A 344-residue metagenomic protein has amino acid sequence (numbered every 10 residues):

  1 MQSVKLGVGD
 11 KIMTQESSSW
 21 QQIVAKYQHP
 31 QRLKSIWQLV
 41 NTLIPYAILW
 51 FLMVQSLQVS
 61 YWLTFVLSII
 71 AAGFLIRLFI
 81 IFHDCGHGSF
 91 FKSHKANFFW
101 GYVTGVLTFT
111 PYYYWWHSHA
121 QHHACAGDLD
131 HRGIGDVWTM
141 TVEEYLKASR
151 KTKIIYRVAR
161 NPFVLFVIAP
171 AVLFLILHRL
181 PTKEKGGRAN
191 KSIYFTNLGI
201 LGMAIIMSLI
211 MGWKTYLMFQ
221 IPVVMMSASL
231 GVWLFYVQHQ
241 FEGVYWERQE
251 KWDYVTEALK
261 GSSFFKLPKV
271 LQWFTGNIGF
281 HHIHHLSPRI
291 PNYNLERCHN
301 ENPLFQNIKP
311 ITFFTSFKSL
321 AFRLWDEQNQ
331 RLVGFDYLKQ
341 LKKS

Functional and structural regions predicted by a protein language model:
M1-A72, V106-I221, Y293-S344: Non-catalytic, topology-defining segments of multipass membrane proteins
T14-Q15, S93-K95, G133, Q272-F274: Short helix-capping and inter-helix turn/linker motifs at the boundaries of alpha-helical repeat units
L49, G86, F90-F91, W246 (+1 more regions): Active-site-flanking alpha-helical
S56-F82, F99, V103-Y113, V224-S229 (+1 more regions): Membrane-embedded alpha-helical segments that form the functional core of polytopic membrane enzymes, especially those
A72-F82, P111-W115, F163-L177, Q220-E250 (+1 more regions): Transmembrane alpha-helical segments that form the membrane-embedded catalytic/substrate-channel core of multi-pass
L78-H87, W115-G127, L234-G243, F274-I290: Histidine-centered catalytic micro-motifs
I81-F99, A124-T141: Aspartate-rich (DDxxD/NDxxD/DxxxD) Mg2+/diphosphate-binding motifs and their adjoining helix-loop segments
D253-L271: Cytosolic juxtamembrane regulatory segments of multi-pass membrane proteins
